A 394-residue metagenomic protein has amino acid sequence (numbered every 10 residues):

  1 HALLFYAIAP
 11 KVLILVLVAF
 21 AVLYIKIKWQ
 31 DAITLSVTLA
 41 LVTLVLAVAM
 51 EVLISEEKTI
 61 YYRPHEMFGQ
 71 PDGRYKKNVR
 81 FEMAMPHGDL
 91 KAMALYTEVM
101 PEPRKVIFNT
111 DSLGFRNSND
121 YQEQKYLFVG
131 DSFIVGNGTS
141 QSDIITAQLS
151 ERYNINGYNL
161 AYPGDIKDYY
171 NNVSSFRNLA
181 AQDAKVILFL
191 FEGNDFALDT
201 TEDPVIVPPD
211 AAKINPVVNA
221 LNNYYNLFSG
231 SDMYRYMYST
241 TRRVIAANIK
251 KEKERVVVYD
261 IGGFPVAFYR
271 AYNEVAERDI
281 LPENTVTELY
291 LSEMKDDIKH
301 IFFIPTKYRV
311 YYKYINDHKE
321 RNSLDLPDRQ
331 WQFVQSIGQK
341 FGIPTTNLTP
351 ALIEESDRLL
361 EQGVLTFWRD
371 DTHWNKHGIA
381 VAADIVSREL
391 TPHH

Functional and structural regions predicted by a protein language model:
H1-H394: Extracellular glycan-modifying ectodomains
